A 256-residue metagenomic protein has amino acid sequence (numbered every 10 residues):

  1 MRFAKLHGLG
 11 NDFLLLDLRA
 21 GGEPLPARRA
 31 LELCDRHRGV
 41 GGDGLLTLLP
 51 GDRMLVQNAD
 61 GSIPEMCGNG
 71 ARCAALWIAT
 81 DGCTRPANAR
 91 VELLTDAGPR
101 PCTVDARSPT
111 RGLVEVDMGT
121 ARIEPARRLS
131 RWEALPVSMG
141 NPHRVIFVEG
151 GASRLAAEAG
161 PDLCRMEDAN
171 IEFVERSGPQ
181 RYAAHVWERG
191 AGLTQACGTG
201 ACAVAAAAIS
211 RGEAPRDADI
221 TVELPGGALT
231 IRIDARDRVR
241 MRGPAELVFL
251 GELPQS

Functional and structural regions predicted by a protein language model:
M1-T110, V145-S256: A glycine-rich beta-to-alpha transition motif near the start of alpha/beta enzyme domains, typified by
T110-G119: Short, solvent-exposed secondary-structure boundary/capping segments
T120-R122, M139-H143, A245: Glycine-rich beta-alpha junction loops
R122-A126, V248-L250: Short, charged/polar, Gly/Pro-enriched secondary-structure boundary elements
R128-S153: Internal active-site segments that recognize and position negatively charged phosphoryl groups and nucleotide moieties
